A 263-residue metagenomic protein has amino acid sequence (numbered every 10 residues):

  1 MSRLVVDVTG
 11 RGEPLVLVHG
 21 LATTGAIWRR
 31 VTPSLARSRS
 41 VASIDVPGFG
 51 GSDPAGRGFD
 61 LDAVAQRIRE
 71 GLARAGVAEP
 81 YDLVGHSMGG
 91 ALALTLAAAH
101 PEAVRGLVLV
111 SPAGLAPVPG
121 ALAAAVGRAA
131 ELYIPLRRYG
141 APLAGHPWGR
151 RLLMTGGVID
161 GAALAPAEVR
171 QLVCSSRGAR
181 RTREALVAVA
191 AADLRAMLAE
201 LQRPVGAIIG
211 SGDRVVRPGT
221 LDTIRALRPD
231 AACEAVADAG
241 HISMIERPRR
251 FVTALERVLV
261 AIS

Functional and structural regions predicted by a protein language model:
L4-P54: Conserved HGGG/HGGXW glycine-rich cap/lid loop of the alpha/beta-hydrolase fold
T9, P33, A42-G85, A98 (+2 more regions): Active-site loop/oxyanion-hole signature of alpha/beta-hydrolase fold enzymes
G85, G89, A93: Gly/Ala-rich beta-loop-alpha elbow adjacent to hydrolase catalytic centers
A98, R105-R138: Flexible "cap/lid" loop of the alpha/beta hydrolase fold
A141-E200: Conserved alpha/beta-hydrolase catalytic His-Asp/Glu region
L201, A207-I209: Short beta-strand/loop motif that positions the catalytic acidic residue of the alpha/beta-hydrolase fold
G212-V216: Acidic catalytic loop of the alpha/beta-hydrolase fold
A239-V252: Catalytic histidine-centered segment of alpha/beta-hydrolase-like enzymes
